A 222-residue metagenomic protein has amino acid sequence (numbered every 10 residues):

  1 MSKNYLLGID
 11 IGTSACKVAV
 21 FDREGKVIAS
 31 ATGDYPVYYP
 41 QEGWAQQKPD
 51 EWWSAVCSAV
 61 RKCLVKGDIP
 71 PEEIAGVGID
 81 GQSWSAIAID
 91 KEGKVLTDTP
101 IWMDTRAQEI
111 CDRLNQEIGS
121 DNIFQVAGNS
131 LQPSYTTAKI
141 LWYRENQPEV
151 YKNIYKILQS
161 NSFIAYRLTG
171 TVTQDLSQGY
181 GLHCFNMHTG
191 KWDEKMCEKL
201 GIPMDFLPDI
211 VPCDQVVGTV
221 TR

Functional and structural regions predicted by a protein language model:
M1-T97, Q125, N153, P208-D209: N-terminal glycine/serine-rich phosphate-binding loop of ATP-dependent small-molecule kinases, especially carbohydrate
I11-T13, I123-R222: Gly/Ser/Thr-rich active-site cleft segment
P49-W52, V56, A107, T136 (+2 more regions): Conserved donor sugar-nucleotide recognition element shared by glycan-biosynthetic enzymes
P70, S120, P203: Conserved H-loop
K91-V95, R113, E117, N122: Hydrophobic or amphipathic alpha-helical targeting/insertion segments
D104: Carbohydrate-associated surface elements
I110: Active-site metal-coordination/substrate-binding segment of hydrolases, especially metallo-dependent peptidases
